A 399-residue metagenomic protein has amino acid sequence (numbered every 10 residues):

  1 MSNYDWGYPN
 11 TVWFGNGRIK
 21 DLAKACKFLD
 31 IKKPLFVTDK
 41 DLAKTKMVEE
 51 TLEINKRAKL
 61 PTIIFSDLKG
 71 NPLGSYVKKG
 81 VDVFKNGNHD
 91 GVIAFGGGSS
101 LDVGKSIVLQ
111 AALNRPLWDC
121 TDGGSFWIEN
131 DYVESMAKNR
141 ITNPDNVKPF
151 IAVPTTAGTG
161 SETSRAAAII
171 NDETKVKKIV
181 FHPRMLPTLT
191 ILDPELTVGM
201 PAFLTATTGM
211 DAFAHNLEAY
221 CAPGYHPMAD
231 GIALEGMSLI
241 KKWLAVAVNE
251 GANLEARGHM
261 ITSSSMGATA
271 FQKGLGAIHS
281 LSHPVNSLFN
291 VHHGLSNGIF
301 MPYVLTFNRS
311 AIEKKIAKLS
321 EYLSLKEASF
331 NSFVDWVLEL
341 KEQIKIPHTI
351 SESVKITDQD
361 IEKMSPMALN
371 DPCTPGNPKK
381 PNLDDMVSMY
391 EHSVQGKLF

Functional and structural regions predicted by a protein language model:
M1-G91, S351: ATP/NTP phosphate-donor binding region
A23, L52, I63, K78-V81 (+14 more regions): Predominant activation on well-ordered alpha-helical scaffold segments within soluble catalytic domains
S75-P194: Glycine/threonine-rich beta-strand-loop-alpha-helix active-site module that forms ligand/phosphate-binding
G158, M266-N297, D371-P375: Glycine-rich phosphate/pyrophosphate-binding beta-alpha loops
T163-K273, D384: Carboxylate- and glycine-rich phosphate/diphosphate-binding segment that chelates Mg2+/Mn2+
L288-K363, F399: Gly/Pro-rich interdomain helix-loop hinge
D360-F399: Short, amphipathic C-terminal "tail helix"
